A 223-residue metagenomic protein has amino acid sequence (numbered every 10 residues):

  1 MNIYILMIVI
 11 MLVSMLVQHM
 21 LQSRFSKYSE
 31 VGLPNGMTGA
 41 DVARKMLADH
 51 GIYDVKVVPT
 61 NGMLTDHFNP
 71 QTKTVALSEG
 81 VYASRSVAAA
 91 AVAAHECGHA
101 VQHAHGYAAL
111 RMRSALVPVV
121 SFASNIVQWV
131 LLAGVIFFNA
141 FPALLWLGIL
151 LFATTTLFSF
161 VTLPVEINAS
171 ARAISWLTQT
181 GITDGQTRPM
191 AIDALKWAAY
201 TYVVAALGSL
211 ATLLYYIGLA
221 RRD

Functional and structural regions predicted by a protein language model:
M1-H19, S23-R24, F141, W146-I149 (+1 more regions): Hydrophobic alpha-helical transmembrane segments of small proteolipidic membrane proteins, enriched in energy-coupled
L6-I10, V120-V127, L144-L151, T155 (+2 more regions): Hydrophobic alpha-helical transmembrane segments of polytopic
M7-S14, G98-A100, I136-P142, Q179-I182: Short, functional N-terminal and low-complexity linear motifs
Q18-A123, L157-D223: Polar-ligand-bearing catalytic/cofactor-coordination segments of membrane-embedded or membrane-tethered inner-membrane
V117-F141: Post-HExxH zinc-binding segment in Zn-dependent metallohydrolases
A133-L150, A220-D223: Membrane-interfacial helix-loop-helix connectors in multipass membrane proteins
